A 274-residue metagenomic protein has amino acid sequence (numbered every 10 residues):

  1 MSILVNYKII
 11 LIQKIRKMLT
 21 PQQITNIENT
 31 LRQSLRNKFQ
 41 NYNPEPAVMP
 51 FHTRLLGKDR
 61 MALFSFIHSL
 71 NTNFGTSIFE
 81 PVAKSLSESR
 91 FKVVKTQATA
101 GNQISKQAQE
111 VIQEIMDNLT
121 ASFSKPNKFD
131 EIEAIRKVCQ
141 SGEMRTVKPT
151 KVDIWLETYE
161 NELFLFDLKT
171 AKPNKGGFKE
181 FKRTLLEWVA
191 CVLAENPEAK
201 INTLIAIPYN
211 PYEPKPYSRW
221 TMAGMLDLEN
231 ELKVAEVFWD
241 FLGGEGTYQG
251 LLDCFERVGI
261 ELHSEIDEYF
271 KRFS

Functional and structural regions predicted by a protein language model:
M1-I104, S274: Nuclease-adjacent, charged terminal/linker segments that flank catalytic cores
I67-L70, K137-E143, L168-G176: Surface-exposed cleft-lining segments at the edges of enzyme active sites
S87, V152-L156, E160-K172: Conserved catalytic cores of phosphodiester-cleaving nucleases, focusing on short active-site segments
A98-G101, T158-Y159, D167-T170, I207-N210: Short loop/turn segments at strand-loop or loop-helix junctions that form parts of catalytic or ligand-binding pockets
A98-Y159: Active-site metal-binding core of divalent-cation-utilizing nuclease and nuclease-like domains
Q107-A108, G177-K179, E213-S218: A short acidic (Asp/Glu
T170-E195: Mg2+/Mn2+-dependent nuclease catalytic core
A199-S274: Domain-level recognition of nuclease-like catalytic cores that cleave nucleotide substrates
